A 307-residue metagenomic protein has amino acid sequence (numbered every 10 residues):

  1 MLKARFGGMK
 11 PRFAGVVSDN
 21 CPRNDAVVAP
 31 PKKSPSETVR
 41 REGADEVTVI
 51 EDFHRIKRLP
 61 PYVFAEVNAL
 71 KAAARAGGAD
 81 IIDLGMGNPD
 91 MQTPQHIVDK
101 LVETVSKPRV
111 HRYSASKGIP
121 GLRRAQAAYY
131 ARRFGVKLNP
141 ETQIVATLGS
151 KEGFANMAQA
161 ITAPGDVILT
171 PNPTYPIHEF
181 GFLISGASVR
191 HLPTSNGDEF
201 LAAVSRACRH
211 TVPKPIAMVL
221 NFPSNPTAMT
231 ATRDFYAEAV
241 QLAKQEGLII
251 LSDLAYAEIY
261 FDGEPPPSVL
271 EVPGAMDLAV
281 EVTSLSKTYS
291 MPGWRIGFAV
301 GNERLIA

Functional and structural regions predicted by a protein language model:
G7, A14-G15: Intrinsically disordered, low-complexity tandem-repeat regions
E46-G149, N156: N-terminal small-domain helix-loop-helix segment of the aminotransferase-like
A74-G77, S185, Q245-E246: Helix C-cap/helix->beta junction micro-motif
A160-F182: Conserved PLP-anchoring active-site segment centered on the Schiff-base-forming lysine
R190, T194-G263: Active-site phosphate-binding strand-loop segment of PLP-dependent enzymes
E271-A307: Conserved core segment of the aminotransferase class I/II
